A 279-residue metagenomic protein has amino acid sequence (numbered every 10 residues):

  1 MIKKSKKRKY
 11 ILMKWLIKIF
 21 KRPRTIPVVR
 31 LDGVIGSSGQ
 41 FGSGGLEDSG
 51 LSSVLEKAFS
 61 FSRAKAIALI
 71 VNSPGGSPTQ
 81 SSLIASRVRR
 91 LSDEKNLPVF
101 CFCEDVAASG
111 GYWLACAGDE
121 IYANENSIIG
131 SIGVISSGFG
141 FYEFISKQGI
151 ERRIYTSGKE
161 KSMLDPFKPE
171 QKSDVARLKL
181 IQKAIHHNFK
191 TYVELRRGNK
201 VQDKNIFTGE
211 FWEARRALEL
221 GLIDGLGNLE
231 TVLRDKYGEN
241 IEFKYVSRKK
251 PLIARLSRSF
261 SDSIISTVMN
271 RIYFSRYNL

Functional and structural regions predicted by a protein language model:
M1-C101, D105-N124, I135-L279: N-terminal organellar transit peptides
